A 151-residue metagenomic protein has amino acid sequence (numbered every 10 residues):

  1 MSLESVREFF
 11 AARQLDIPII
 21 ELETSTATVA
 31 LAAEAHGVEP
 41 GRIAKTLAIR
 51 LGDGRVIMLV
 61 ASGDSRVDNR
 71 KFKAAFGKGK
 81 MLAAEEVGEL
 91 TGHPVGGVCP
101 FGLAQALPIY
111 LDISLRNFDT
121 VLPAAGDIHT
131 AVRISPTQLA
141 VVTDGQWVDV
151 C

Functional and structural regions predicted by a protein language model:
M1-C151: Extended, low-hydrophobicity, polar/charged segments
